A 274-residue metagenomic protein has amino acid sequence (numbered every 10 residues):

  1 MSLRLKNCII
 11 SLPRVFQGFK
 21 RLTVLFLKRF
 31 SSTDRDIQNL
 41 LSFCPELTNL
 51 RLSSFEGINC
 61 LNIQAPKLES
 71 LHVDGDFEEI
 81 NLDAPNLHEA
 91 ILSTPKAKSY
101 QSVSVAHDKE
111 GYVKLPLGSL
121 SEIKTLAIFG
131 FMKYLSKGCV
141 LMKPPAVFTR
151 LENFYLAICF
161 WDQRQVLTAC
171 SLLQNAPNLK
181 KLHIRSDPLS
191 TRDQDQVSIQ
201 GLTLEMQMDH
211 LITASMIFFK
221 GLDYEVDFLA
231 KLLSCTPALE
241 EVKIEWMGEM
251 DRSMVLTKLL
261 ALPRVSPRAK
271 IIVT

Functional and structural regions predicted by a protein language model:
M1-T274: Non-core capping and flanking segments associated with repeat-based/extracellular domains
